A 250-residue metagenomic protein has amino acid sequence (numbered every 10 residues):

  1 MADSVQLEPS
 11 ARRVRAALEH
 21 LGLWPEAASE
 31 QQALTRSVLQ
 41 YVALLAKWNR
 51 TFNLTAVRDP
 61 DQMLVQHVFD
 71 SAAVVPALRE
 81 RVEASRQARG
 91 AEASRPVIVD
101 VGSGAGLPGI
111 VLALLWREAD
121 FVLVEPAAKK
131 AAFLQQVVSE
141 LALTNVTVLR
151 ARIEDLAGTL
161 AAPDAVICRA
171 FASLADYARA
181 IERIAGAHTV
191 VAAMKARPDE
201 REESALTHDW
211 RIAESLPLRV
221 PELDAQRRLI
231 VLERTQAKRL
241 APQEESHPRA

Functional and structural regions predicted by a protein language model:
M1-V57, Q66: N-terminal auxiliary segments of SAM/dcSAM-dependent transferases
V42, V68-S71, A131: Short amphipathic alpha-helical/adjacent loop interface patches that line ligand and macromolecule-binding sites
K47, T51, L64-A91: Conserved alpha-helix/loop element of class I SAM-dependent methyltransferases that forms part of the SAM/SAH-binding
V57-M63, R95: A short glycine/serine-rich beta->alpha loop
A84-A88, S94, A241, E245: Intrinsically disordered, low-complexity segments enriched in serine/proline and basic residues
G90-G104: Conserved class I S-adenosyl-L-methionine
G106-I110: Glycine-rich SAM-binding Motif I of class I
W116-A250: S-adenosylmethionine
